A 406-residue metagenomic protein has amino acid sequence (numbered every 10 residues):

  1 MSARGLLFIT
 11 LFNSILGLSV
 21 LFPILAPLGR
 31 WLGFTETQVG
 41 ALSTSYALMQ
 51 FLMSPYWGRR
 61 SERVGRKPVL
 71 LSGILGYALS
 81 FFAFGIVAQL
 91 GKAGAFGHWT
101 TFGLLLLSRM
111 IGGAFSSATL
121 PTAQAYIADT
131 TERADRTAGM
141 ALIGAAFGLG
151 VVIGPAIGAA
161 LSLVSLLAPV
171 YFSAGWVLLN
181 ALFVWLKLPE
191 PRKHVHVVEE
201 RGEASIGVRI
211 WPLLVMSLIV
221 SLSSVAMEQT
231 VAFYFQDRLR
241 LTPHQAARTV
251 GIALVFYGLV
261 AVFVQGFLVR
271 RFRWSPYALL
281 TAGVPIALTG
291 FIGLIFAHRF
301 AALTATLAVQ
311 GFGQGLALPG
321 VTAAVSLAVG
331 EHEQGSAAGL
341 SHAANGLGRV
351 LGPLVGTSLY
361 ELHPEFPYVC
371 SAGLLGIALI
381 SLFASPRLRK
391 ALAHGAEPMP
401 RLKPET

Functional and structural regions predicted by a protein language model:
M1, P189-M216, R401-T406: Juxtamembrane intracellular "pre-TM" segments in multi-pass secondary transporters
F12, K92-A118, L218, A302-L316: Hydrophobic core of transmembrane alpha-helices in multi-pass small-molecule transporters, especially MFS/SLC-type
P23-Q38, T230-T249: Short amphipathic helix-loop junctions that connect adjacent transmembrane helices in Major Facilitator Superfamily/SLC
L25, A118-T131, L316-V329: Intracellular juxtamembrane helix-capping segments at the cytosolic ends of symmetry-related transmembrane helices
M53-R66, A261-P276, Y360: Helix-to-loop junctions at the C-terminal end of transmembrane segments in multipass secondary transporters
L75-W99, P285-H298: C-terminal ends and interior cores of transmembrane alpha-helices in multi-pass membrane transporters/permeases
L106-F147: Cytoplasmic helix-loop-helix junction between adjacent transmembrane helices in 12-TM secondary transporters
P276-V321: C-terminal transmembrane helical hairpin of 12-TM major facilitator-type secondary transporters
